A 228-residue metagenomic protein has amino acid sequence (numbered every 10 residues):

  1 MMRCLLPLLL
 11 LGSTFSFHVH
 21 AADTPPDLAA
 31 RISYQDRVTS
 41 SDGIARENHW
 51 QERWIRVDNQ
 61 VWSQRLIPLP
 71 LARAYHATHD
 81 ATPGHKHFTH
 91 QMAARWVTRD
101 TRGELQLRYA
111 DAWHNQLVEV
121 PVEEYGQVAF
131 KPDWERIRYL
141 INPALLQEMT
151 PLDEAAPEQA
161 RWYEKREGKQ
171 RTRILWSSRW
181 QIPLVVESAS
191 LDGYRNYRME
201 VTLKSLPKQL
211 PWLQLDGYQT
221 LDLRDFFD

Functional and structural regions predicted by a protein language model:
C4-S13: Sec-dependent N-terminal signal peptides
T14-H18: N-terminal signal peptide c-region/cleavage motif recognized by signal peptidases
V19-L66, P70-A72, L221-D228: N-terminal cleavable signal peptides for secretion/export
A22-T24, L146, A155-A160, E167-T172 (+1 more regions): Non-transmembrane domains of secretory- and envelope-associated proteins
T24-Q35, N59-Q64, L105-Q106, A155-E164 (+1 more regions): Short, hydrophobic/aromatic-rich segments at coil-to-beta transitions
A45, H49-E135: An acidic-aromatic
R46-N48, R136-P151, Y194-Y197: A short, amphipathic edge element
Q51-R56, W96-D100, Q147-A156, I174-L175: Short, exposed beta-strand/loop patches in secreted or surface proteins that constitute
